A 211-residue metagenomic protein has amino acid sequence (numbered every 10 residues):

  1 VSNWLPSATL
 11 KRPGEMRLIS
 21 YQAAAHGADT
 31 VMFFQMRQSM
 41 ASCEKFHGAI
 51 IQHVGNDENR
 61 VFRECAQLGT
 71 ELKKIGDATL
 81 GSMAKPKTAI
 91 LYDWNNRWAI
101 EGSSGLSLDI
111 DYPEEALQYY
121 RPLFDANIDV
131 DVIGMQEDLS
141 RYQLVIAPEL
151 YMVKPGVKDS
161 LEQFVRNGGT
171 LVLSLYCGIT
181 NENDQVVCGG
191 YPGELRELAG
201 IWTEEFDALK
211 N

Functional and structural regions predicted by a protein language model:
V1-N211: Carbohydrate-binding surfaces of carbohydrate-active enzymes
